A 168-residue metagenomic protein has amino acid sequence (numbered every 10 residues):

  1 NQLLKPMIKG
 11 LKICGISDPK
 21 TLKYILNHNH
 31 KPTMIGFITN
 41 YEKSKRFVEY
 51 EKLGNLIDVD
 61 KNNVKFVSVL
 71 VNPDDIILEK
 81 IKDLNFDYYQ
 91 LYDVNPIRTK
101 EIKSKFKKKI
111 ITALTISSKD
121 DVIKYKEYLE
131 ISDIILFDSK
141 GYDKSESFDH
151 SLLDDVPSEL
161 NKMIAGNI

Functional and structural regions predicted by a protein language model:
L3-I168: Conserved N-terminal beta1-alpha1 strand-loop-helix module at the mouth
